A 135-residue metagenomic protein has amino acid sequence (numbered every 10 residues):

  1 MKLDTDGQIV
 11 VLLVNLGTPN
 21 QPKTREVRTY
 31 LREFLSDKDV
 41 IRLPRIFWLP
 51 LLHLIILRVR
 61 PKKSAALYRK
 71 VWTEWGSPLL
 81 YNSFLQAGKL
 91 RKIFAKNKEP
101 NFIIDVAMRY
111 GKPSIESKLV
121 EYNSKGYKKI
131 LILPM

Functional and structural regions predicted by a protein language model:
M1-M135: Active-site-proximal alpha-helix that buttresses catalytic centers in soluble enzyme cores
